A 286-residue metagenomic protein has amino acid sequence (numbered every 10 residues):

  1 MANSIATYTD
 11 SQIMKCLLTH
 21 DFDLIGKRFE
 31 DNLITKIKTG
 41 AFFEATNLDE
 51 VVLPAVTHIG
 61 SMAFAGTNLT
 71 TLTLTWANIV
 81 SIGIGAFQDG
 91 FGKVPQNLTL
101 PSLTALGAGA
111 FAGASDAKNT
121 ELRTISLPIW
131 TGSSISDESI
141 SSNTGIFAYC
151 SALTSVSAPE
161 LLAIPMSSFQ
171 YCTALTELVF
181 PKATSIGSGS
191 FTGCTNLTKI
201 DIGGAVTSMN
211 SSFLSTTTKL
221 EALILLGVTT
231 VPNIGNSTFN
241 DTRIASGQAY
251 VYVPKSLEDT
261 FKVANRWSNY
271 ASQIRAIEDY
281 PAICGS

Functional and structural regions predicted by a protein language model:
M1, G285-S286: Short intrinsically disordered terminal tails
M1-K36, T46-H58, T67-S81, G92-A105 (+7 more regions): Structural signature of tandem-repeat unit edges
K38-A41, G60-A63, G83-Q88, G107-A110 (+5 more regions): Consensus positions within tandem repeat domains that build extended binding/scaffold surfaces
G90, A114, N265: Active-site catalytic pocket residues across diverse enzymes, especially alpha/beta-hydrolases
T216, W267, S286: Polar, enzyme-active/binding microenvironments
N236-D241, D259-S272: Short, aromatic/basic amphipathic alpha-helical patches
D279-G285: Short, low-complexity, Pro/Ser/Thr/Gly-rich segments in the mature regions of secreted, periplasmic
